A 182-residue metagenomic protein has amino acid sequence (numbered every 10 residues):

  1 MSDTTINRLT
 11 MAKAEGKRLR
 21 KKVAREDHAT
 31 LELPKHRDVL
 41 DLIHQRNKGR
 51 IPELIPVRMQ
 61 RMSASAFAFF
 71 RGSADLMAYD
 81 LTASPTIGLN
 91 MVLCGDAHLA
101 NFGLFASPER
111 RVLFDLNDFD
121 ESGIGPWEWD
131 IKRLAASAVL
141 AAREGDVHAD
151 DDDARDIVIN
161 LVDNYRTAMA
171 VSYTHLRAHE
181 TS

Functional and structural regions predicted by a protein language model:
N7-K22: Short acidic, low-complexity intrinsically disordered linear motifs used for protein-protein interactions
E26-R61: Low-complexity, highly charged intrinsically disordered N-terminal segments that act as targeting/localization
I55-A64, L116-D120: Glycine- and acidic
M59-N90: An alpha-helical support segment within catalytic cores of ATP-dependent transferases
M62-A64, G123-I124, A136-Y173: A conserved long alpha-helix in the C-terminal portion of kinase-like catalytic domains
L93, H98-R133, S137: Catalytic activation segment of kinase domains across protein kinase-like and atypical kinase folds
T174-T181: Conserved small/polar residues in nucleotide/adenosyl-binding loops
